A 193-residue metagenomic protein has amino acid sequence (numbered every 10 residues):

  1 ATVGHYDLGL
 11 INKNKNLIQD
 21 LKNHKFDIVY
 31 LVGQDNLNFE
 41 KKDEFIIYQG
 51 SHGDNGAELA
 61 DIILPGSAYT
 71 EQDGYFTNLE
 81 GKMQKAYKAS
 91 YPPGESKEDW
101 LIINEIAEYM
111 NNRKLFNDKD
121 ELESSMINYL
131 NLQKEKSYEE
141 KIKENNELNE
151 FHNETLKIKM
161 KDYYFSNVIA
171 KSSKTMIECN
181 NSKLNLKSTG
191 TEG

Functional and structural regions predicted by a protein language model:
A1-Y138, T189-G193: Non-catalytic alpha/beta scaffold blocks inside enzyme catalytic domains
E123-G193: Long, low-complexity segments enriched in small/aliphatic residues
